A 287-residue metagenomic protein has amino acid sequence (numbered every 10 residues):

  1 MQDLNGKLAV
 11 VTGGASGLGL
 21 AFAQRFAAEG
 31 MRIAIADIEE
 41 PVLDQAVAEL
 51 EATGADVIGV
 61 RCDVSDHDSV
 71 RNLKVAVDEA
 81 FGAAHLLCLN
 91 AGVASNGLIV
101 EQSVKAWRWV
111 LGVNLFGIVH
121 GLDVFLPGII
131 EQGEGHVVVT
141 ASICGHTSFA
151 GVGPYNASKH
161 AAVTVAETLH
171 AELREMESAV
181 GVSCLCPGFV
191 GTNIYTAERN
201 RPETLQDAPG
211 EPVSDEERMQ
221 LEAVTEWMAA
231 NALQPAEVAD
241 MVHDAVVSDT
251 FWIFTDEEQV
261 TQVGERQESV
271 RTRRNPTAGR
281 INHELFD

Functional and structural regions predicted by a protein language model:
Q2-A34: Canonical Rossmann dinucleotide-binding motif of NAD(H)/NADP(H)-dependent dehydrogenases/reductases, specifically
E40-P41, R61-N72, V104: The beta1-alpha1 cofactor-binding region of Rossmann-like NAD(H)/NADP(H)-dependent oxidoreductases
T53-D56, A76-L87, S95: A glycine-rich helix->loop->beta "capping" turn within Rossmann-like NAD(P)(H)-dependent oxidoreductase domains
L98-I99, S103-R108: Substrate-binding pocket helix/loop in short-chain dehydrogenase/reductase
L122, S158: Active-site helix of classical SDR
S142: Residue(s) in the substrate-gating loop at a strand-loop-helix junction that position the organic substrate next
E175-I253: SDR active-site lid
